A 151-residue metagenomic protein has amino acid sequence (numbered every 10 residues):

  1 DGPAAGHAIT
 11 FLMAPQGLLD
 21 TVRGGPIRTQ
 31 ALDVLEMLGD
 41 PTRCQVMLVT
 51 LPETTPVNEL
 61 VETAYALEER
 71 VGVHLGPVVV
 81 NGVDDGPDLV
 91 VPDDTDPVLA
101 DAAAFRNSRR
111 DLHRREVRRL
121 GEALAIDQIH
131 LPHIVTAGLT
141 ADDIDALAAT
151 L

Functional and structural regions predicted by a protein language model:
G2-A125: Conserved catalytic-core segment of NTP-binding enzymes
A123, D127-L151: NTP-binding/hydrolysis catalytic cores, primarily Walker-type P-loop NTPases
